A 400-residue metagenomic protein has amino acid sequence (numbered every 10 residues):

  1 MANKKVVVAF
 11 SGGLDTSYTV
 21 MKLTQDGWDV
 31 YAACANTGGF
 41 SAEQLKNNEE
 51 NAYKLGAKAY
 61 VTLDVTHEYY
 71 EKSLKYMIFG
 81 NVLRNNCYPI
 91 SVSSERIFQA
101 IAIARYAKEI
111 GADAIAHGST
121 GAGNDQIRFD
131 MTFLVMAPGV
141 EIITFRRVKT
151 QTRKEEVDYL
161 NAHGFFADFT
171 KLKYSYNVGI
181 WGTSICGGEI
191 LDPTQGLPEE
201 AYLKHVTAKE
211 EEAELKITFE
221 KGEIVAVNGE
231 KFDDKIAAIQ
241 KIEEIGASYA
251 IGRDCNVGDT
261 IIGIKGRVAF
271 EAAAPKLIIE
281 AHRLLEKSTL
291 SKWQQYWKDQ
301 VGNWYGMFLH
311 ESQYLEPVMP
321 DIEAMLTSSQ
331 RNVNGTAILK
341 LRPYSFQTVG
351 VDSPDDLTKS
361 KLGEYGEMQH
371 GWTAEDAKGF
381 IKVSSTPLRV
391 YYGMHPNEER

Functional and structural regions predicted by a protein language model:
A2-R400: Nucleotide-activated chemistry modules centered on ATP-dependent adenylation/adenylyltransferase
